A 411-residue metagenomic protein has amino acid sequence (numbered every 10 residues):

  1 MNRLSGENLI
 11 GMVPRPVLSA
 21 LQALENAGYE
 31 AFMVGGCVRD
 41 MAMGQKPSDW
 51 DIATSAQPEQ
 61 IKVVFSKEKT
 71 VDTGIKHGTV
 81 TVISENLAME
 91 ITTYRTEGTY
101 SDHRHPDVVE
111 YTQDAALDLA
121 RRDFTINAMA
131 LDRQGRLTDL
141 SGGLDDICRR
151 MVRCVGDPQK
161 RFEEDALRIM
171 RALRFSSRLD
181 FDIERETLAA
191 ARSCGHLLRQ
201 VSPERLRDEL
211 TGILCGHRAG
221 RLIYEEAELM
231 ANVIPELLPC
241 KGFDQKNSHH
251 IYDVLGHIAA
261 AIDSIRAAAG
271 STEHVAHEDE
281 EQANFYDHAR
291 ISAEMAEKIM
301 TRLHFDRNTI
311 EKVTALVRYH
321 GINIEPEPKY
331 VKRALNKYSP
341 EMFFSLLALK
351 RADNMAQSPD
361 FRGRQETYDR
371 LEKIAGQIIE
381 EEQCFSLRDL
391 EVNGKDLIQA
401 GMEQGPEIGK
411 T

Functional and structural regions predicted by a protein language model:
M1-T411: Catalytic cores of the polymerase beta-like nucleotidyltransferase superfamily and closely associated nucleotide
